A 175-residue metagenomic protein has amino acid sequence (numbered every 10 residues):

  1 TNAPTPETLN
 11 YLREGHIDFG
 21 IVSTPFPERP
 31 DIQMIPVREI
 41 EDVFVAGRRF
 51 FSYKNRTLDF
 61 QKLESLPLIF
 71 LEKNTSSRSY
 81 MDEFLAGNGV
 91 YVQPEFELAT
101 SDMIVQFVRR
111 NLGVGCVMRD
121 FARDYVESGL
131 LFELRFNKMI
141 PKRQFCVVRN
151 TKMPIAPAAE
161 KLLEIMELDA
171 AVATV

Functional and structural regions predicted by a protein language model:
T1-R29, L98: Central regulatory/effector-binding core of bacterial HTH transcription factors
L12-R13, L63, Q106-L112, V147: Hydrophobic residues within well-ordered alpha-helices
T24-P30, E83, G87, D102-E133: A ligand-binding cleft/hinge motif common to bilobed small-molecule-binding domains
D31-L68: Flexible hinge/capping segments at coil-to-helix
Q33-V43, S128-P141: Short beta-strand->loop
S52-K54, P67-N88, I155-A159, L163 (+1 more regions): Secondary-structure junction motif
A86-F96: A local structural motif
F132-T174: A late-sequence structural motif
